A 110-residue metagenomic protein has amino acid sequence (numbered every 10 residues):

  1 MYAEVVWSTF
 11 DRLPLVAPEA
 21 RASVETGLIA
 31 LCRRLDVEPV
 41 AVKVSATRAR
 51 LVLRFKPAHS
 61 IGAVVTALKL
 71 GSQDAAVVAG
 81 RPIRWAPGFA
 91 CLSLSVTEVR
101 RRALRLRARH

Functional and structural regions predicted by a protein language model:
M1-H110: Charge-rich, low-complexity N-terminal segments
